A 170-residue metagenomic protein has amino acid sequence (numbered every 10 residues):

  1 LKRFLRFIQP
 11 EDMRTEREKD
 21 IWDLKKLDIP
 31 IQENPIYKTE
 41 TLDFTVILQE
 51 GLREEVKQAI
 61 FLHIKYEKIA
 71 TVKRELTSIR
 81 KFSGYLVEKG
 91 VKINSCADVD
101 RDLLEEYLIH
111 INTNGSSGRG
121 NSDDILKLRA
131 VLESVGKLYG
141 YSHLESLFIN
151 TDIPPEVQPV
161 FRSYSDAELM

Functional and structural regions predicted by a protein language model:
L1-V160: Charge-rich, intrinsically disordered N-terminal extensions that act as flexible nucleic-acid engagement or regulatory
V160-M170: Short, intrinsically disordered, charge-balanced linker/junction segments flanking boundaries in proteins
